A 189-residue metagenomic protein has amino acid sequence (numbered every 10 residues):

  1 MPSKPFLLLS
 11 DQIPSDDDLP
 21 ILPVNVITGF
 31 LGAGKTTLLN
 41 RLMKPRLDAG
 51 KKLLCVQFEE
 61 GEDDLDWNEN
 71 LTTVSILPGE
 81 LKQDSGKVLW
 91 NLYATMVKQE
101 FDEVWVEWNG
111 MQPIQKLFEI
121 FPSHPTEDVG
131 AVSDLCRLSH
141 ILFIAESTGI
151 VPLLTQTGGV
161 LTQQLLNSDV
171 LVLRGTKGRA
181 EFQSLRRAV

Functional and structural regions predicted by a protein language model:
P2-T28, A33, T37-H140, E146-L153: Nucleotide-state-sensitive switch-loop elements of NTP-binding domains
G158-V189: Canonical P-loop GTPase G-domain recognition
